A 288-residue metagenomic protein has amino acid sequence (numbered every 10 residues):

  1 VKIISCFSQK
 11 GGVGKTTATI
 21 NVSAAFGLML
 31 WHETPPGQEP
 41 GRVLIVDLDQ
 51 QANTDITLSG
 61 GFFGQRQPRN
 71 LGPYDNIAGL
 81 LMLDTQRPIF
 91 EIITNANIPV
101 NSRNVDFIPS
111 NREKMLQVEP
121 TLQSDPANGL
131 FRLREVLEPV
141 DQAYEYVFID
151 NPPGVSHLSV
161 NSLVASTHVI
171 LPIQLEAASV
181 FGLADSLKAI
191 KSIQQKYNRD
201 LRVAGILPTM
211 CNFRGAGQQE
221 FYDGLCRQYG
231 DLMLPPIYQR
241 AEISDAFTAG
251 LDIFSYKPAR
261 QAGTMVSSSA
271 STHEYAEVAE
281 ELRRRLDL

Functional and structural regions predicted by a protein language model:
V1-L288: P-loop NTP-binding core
